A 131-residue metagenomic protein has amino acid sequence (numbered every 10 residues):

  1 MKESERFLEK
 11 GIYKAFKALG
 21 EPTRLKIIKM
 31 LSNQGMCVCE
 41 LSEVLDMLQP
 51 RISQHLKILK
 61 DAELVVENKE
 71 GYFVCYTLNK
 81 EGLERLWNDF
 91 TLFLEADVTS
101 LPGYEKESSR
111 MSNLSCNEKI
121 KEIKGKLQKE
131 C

Functional and structural regions predicted by a protein language model:
M1-L8, N33, D61, E81-C131: C-terminal regulatory/oligomerization modules of transcriptional regulators
R6, L45, E63-E67: Alpha-helical interaction segments
K10-R51, F73-L83: N-terminal helix-turn-helix DNA-binding core of bacterial DNA-binding proteins
M36, R51-I52, L56-K57, K69 (+1 more regions): Compositionally biased, intrinsically disordered low-complexity segments enriched in polar/proline residues
E43, Q54, K60-D61: Alpha-helical residues within the helix-turn-helix
K60-E70, T77: Beta-hairpin "wing" of winged helix-turn-helix
